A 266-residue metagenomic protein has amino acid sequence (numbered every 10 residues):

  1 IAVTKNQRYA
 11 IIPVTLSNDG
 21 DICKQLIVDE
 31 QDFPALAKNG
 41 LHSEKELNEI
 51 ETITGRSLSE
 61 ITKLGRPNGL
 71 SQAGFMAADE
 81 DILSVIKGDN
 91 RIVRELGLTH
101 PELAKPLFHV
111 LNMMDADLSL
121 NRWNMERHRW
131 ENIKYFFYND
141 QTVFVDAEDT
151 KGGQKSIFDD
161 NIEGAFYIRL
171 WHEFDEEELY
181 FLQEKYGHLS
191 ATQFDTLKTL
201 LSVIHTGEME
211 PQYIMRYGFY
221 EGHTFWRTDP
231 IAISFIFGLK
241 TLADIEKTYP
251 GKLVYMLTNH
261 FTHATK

Functional and structural regions predicted by a protein language model:
A2-K266: Alpha-helical interaction/linker modules in multidomain eukaryotic proteins
